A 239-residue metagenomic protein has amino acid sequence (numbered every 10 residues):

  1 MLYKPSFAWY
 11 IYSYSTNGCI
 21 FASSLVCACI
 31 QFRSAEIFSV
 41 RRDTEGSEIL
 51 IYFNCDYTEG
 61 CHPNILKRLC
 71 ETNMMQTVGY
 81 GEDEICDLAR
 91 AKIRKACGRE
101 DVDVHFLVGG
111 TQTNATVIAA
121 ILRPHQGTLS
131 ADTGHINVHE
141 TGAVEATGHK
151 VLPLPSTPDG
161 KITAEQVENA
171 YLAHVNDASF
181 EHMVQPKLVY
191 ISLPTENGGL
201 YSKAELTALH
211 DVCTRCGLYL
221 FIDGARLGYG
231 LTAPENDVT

Functional and structural regions predicted by a protein language model:
L2-K4: Extreme N-terminal basic, low-complexity initiation segments that serve as generic localization/processing leaders
C19, C27-C29: Cysteine-centered motifs
R41, G46-T239: Conserved PLP-enzyme active-site core in the AAT-like
